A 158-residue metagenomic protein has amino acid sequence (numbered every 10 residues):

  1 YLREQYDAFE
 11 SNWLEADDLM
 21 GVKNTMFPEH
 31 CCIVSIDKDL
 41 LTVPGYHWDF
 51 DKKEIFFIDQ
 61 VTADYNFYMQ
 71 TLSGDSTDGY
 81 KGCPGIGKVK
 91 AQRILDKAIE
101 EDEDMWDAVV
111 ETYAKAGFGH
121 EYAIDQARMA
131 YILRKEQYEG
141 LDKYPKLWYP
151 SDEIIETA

Functional and structural regions predicted by a protein language model:
Y1-A158: Extended two-metal-dependent nuclease catalytic cores across DNA- and RNA-processing enzymes
